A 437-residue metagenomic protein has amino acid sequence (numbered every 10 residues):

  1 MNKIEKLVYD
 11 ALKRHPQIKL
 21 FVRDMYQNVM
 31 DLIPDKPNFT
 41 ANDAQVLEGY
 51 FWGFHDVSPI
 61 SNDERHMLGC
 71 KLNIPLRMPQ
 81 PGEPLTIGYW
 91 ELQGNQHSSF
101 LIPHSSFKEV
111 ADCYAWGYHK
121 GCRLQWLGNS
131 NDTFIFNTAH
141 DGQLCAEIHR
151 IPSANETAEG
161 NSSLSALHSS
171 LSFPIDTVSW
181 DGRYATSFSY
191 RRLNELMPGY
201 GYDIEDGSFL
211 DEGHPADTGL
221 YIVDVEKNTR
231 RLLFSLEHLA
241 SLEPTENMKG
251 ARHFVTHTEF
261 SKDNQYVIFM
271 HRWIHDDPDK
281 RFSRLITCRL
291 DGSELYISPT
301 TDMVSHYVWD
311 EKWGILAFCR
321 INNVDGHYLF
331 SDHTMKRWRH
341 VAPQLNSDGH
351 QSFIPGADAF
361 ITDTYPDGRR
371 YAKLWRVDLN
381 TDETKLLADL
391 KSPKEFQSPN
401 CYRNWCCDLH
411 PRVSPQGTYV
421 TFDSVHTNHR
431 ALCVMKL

Functional and structural regions predicted by a protein language model:
M30-G53: A short helix->beta-strand "capping" segment at the edge of beta-propeller domains
N42-G49, K108-Y118, R230-G250, K385-R403: Surface-exposed loop and turn segments in beta-propeller and other repeat-based domains that flank or scaffold
G49-V57, N73-I74, Q80-G94, H104-A139: Blade-loop segments of beta-propeller domains
E64-L68, F134, A185, V267 (+3 more regions): Hydrophobic beta-strand positions that form the internal "hydrophobic ladder" of WD40/Gbeta-like beta-propeller blades
C70-P84, F188-D217, F269-R281, D363-Y371: Short, conserved, GDST-rich strand-edge loop motifs in beta-rich repeat architectures
C113-G160, L167-G219, L233-K249: Asp-box/WD-like beta-propeller blade repeats and closely related beta-sheet repeat scaffolds
P299-V304, V341-I354, E383-R412: Conserved blade-ending motifs and adjacent loop-strand segments that build the rim/top face of beta-propeller domains
V324, V341-K385: Loop/turn-rich, solvent-exposed surfaces of beta-rich toroidal or solenoidal domains
